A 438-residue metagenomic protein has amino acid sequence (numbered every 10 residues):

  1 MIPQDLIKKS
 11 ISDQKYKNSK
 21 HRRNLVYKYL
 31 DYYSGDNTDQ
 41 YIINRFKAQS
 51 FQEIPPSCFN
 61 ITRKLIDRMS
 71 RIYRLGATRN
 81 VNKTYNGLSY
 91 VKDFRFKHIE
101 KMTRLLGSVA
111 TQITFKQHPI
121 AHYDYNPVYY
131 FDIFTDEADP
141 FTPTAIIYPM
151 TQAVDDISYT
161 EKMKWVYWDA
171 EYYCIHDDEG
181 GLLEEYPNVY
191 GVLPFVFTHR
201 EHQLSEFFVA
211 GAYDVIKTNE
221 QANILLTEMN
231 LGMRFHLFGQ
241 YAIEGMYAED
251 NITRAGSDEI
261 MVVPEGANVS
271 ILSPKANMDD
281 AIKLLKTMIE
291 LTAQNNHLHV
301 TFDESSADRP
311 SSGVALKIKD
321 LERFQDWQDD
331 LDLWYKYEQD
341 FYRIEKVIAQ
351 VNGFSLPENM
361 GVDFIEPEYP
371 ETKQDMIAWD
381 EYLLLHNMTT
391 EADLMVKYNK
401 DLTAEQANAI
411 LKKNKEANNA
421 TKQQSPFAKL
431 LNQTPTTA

Functional and structural regions predicted by a protein language model:
M1-A121, P435-A438: Extended, helix-rich architectural segments
R104-S205: Extended, regular secondary-structure scaffolds
E184-K317, E322, S355, I365-Y369: Extended, charged amphipathic alpha-helical segments
K217, D280-T287, L291, D329-D340 (+2 more regions): Generic recognition of stable, solvent-exposed alpha-helical segments in well-folded globular domains
V300-S305, F354-M360, K400-L411: Short, surface-exposed acidic
R343-F354: Substrate-recognition/cap regions that form aromatic- and gly/pro-loop-enriched pockets for small-molecule ligands
N352-D380: C-terminal hydrophobic structural anchor segments that stabilize assembly/packing rather than catalytic chemistry
W379-A438: Activation/maturation switch segments at domain boundaries
